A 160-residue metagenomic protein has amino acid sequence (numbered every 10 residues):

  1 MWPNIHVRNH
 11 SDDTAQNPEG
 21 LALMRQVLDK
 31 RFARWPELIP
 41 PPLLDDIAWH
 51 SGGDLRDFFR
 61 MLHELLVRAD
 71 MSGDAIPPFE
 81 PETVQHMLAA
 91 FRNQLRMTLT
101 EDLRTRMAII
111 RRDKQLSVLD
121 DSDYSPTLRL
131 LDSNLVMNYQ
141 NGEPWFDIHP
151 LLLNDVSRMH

Functional and structural regions predicted by a protein language model:
M1-L44: The catalytic "switch" region of P-loop NTPases
I5, I39, I47, I76 (+2 more regions): Weak global preference for isoleucine
T14-P18, P40-Q94: Amphipathic alpha-helical "lid/sensor" segments that cap RecA-like P-loop NTPase cores
L28-F32, L65, A69, N134: Hydrophobic, Leu/Ile/Phe/Ala-enriched alpha-helical segments that form helix-helix packing faces
A33, E37, V67-M71, Y139: A generic secondary-structure boundary signal that marks alpha-helix termini
F79-H160: C-terminal leucine-rich, beta-strand-based interaction scaffolds used for sensing/assembly
